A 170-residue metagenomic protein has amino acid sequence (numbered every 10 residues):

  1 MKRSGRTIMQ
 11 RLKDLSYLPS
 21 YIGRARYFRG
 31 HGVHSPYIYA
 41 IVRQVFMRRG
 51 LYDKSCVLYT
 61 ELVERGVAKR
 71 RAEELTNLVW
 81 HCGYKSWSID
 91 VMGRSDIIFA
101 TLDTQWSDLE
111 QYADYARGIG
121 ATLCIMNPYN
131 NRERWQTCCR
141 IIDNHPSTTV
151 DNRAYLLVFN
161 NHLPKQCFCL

Functional and structural regions predicted by a protein language model:
M1-I119, Y129-L170: A short alpha-helical cap/connector motif
L123-M126: Short beta-strand/loop segment that forms part of the nucleotide-sugar
